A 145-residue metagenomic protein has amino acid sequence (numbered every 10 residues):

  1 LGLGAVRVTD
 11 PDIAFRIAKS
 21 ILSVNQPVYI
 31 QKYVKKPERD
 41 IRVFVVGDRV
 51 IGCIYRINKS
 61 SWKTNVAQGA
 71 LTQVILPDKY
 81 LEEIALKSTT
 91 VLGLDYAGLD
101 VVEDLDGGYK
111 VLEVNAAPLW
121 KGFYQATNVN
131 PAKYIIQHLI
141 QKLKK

Functional and structural regions predicted by a protein language model:
L1-E38, K79-E83, K145: Active-site nucleotide/adenylate-binding loops and adjacent lid/helix of ATP-dependent enzymes
G2, N115-T127: Glycine-rich phosphate/pyrophosphate-binding beta-alpha loops
V6, I17-K19, D40-I57, K110-N115: Beta-strand scaffold of nucleotide-dependent catalytic cores
V24-P27, K63-Y109, H138-K144: A long amphipathic alpha-helix within ATP-dependent nucleotide-binding catalytic cores
V34, V45-G47, V101-L105: Short, low-complexity Ser/Thr-rich regulatory SLiMs
S61, L105, P118-W120: Feature marks short, surface-exposed loop/turn motifs that line or immediately flank catalytic pockets and channel
N128-I140: Short, amphipathic alpha-helical "lid/cap" segments that border enzyme active or binding sites
